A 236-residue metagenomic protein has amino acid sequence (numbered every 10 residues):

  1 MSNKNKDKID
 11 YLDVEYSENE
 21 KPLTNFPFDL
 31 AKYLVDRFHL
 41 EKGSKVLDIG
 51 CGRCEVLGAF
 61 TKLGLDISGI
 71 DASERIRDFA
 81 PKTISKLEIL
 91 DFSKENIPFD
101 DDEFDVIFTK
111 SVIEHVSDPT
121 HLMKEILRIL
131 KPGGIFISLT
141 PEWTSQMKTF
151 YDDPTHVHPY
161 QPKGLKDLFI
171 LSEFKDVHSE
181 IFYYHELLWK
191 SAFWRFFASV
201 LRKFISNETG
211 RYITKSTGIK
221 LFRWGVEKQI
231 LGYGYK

Functional and structural regions predicted by a protein language model:
M1-D100, V106-K110, M123, I181-F182 (+1 more regions): Conserved N-terminal segment of class I S-adenosyl-L-methionine
V14-D29, E55, A72, I89 (+3 more regions): S-adenosyl-L-methionine-dependent methyltransferase catalytic module, highlighting the catalytic core
K94, D101-D102, D118, P132: Active-site acidic short loop of glycosyltransferases
S111-H115: A short His-aromatic
